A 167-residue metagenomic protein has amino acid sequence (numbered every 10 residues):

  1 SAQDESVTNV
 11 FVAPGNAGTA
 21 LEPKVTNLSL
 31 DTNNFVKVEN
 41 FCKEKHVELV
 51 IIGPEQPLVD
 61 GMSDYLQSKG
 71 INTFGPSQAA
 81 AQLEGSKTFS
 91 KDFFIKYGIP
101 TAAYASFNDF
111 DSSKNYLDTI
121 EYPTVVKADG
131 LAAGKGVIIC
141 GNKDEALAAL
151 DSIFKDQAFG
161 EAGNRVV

Functional and structural regions predicted by a protein language model:
S1-A79: ATP-binding N-terminal substructure of ATP-dependent carboxylate-amine bond-forming enzymes
S6-T8, H46-V47, K69-G70, I99-T101 (+3 more regions): Short coil/turn connectors at secondary-structure junctions
T26-N33, A105-D109, C140: Short acidic-hydrophobic, aromatic-tinged amphipathic segments that line or gate anion-handling sites
F35-V38, V59-S63, K87-K91, S113 (+1 more regions): A general structural signal for well-ordered alpha-helical segments in protein cores
Q67-S68, A79-A80, S112-S113, E145 (+1 more regions): Catalytic-core regions of core metabolic enzymes, especially those transforming organic acids/acyl-group intermediates
F74-G136: A conserved helix-loop-beta module that forms one wall/lid of the active-site cleft in ATP-utilizing catalytic domains
P100-A102, T119, P123-V125, G141-V167: Conserved ATP-binding module of the ATP-grasp superfamily
